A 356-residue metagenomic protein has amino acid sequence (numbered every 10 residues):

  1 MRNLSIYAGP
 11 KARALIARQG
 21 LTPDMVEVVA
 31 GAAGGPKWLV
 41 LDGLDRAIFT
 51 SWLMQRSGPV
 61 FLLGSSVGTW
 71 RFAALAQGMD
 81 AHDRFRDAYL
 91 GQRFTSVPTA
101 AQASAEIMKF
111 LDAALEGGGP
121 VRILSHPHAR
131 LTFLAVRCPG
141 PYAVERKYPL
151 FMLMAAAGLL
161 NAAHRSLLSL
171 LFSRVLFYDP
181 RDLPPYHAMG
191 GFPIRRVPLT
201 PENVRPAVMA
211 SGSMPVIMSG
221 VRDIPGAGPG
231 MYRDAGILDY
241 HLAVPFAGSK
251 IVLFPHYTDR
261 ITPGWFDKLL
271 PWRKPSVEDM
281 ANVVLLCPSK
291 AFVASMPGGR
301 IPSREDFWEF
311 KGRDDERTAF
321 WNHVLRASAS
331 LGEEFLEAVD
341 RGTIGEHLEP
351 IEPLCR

Functional and structural regions predicted by a protein language model:
M1-F61, A74-R356: Patatin-like phospholipase
S66: Catalytic nucleophile serine of serine hydrolases, specifically the conserved "nucleophile elbow" pentapeptide
